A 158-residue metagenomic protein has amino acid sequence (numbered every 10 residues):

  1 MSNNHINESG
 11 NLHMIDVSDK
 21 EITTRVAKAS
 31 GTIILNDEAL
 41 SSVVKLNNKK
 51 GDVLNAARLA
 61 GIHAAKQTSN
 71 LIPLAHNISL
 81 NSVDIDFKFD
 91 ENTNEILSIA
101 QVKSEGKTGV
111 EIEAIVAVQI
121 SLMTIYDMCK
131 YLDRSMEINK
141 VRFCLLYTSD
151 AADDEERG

Functional and structural regions predicted by a protein language model:
S2-V53, A65, N81-S82, E95-I96 (+1 more regions): Flexible, solvent-exposed loop/hinge segments and secondary-structure transition points
A29-I33, V83-F87, S98-A100, K140-F143: A structural signal for short, well-ordered beta-strand segments
V44-D86, K103-Y126: Compact, glycine-rich, soluble single-domain proteins
D90-N94: A short, structured loop/turn motif at beta-sheet edges
D127, R134: Glycine-rich phosphate/diphosphate-binding loop of Rossmann-like nucleotide-binding domains
Y147-A152: Conserved small/polar residues in nucleotide/adenosyl-binding loops
E156-G158: N-terminal low-complexity segments that are often proline-rich with Ser/Thr-Pro
